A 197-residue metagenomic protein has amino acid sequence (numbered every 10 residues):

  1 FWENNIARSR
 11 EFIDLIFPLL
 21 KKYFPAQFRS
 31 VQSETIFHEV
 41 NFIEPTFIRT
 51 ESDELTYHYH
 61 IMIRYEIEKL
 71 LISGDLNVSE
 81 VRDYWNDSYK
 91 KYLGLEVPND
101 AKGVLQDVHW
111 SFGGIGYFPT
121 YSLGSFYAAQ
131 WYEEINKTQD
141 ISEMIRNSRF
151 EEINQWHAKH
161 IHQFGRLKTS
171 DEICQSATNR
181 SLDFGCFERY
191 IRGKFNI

Functional and structural regions predicted by a protein language model:
N4-F112: Long, amphipathic alpha-helical stalk/connector segments used for oligomerization, subunit docking, or mechanical
I61, Y65-I197: C-terminal, non-catalytic "cap/extension" segments appended to globular domains
